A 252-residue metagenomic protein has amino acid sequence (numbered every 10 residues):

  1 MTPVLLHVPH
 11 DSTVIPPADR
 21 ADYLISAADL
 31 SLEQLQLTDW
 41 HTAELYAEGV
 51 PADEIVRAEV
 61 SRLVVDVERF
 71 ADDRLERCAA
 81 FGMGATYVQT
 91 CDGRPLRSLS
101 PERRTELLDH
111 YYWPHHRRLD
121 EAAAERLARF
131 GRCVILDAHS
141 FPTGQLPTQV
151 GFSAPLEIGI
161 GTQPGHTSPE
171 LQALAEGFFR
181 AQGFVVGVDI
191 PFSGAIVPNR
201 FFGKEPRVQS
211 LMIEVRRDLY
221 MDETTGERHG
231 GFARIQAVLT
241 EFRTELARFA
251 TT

Functional and structural regions predicted by a protein language model:
M1-I135, S140-T252: N-terminal catalytic or cofactor-binding beta/alpha core of small enzyme domains
